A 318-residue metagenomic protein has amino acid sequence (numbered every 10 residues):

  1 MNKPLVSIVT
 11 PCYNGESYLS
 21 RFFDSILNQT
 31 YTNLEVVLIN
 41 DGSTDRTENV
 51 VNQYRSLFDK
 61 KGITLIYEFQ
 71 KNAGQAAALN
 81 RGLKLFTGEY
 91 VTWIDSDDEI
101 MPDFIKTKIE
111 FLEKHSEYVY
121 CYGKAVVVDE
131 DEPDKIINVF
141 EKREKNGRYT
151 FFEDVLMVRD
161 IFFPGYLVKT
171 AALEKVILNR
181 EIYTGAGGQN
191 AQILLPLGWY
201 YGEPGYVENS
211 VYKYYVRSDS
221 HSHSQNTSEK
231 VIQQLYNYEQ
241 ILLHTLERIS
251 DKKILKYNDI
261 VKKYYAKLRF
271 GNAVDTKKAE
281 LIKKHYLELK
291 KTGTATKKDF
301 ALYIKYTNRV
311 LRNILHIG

Functional and structural regions predicted by a protein language model:
M1-S25: N-proximal low-complexity "stem/linker" segments adjacent to membrane-targeting elements
D24-N33: Short, acidic, metal-binding catalytic loop of nucleotide-sugar glycosyltransferases
N40-N49, D95: A conserved acidic beta->alpha catalytic loop
I63, Q75, E110-L112, E117-I182: Flexible acidic/His/Gly-enriched loops in nucleotide-sugar-dependent glycosyltransferase catalytic domains
Q70-F86: Glycine-rich, basic loop-to-helix element that forms the pyrophosphate-binding segment of sugar-nucleotide handling
V91: Short aromatic/hydrophobic "clamp" motif used to bind/position activated sugar donors
K145-S228: Conserved nucleotide-sugar donor-binding catalytic segment
L156, Q192, W199, P204 (+1 more regions): C-terminal subregions of glycosyltransferases and related glycan-biosynthesis enzymes
